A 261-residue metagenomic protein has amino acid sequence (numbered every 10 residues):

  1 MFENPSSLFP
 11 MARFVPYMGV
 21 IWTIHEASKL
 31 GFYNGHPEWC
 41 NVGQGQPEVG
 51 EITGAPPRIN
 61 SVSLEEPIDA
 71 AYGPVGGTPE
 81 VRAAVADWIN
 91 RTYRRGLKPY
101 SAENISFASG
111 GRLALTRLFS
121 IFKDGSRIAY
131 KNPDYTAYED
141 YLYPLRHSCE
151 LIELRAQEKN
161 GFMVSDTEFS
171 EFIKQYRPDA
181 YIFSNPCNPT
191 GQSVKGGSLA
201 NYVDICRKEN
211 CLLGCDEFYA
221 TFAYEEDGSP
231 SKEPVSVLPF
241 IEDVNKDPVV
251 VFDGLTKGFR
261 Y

Functional and structural regions predicted by a protein language model:
F2-S109: N-terminal small-domain helix-loop-helix segment of the aminotransferase-like
V15, G19, G50-E51, G161 (+2 more regions): Secondary-structure boundary/capping motif
G45-P47, N185-P189, K257: Short glycine-rich anion-binding loops that position phosphate/pyrophosphate groups of nucleotides and phosphorylated
P47, L154-A156, L255: Hydrophobic pocket-lining residues within nucleotide cofactor-binding pockets
I68-E209, A220-V244, V250: Conserved core of the PLP fold type I
E217: Walker B catalytic acidic pair
P248-Y261: PLP-dependent aminotransferase class I/II
